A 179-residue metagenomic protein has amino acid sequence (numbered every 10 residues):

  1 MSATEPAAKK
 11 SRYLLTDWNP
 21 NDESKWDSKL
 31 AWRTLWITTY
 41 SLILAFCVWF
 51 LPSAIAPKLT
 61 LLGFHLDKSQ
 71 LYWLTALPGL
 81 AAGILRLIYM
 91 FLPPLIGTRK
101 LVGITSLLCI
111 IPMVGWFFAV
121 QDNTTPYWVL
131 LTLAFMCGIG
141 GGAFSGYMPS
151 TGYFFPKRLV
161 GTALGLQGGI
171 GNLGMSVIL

Functional and structural regions predicted by a protein language model:
M1-C47: Cytosolic juxtamembrane N-terminal segment immediately preceding the first transmembrane helix of multi-pass
R33-F64, I178-L179: Extracytoplasmic
W73-F91: Central cavity-lining transmembrane alpha-helices of secondary-active solute carriers, predominantly the Major
L107-N123: C-terminal ends and interior cores of transmembrane alpha-helices in multi-pass membrane transporters/permeases
P126-G142: Hydrophobic core of transmembrane alpha-helices in multi-pass small-molecule transporters, especially MFS/SLC-type
G142-F155: Intracellular juxtamembrane helix-capping segments at the cytosolic ends of symmetry-related transmembrane helices
G161-L179: Glycine-rich segments within core transmembrane alpha-helices of 12-TM secondary carriers
